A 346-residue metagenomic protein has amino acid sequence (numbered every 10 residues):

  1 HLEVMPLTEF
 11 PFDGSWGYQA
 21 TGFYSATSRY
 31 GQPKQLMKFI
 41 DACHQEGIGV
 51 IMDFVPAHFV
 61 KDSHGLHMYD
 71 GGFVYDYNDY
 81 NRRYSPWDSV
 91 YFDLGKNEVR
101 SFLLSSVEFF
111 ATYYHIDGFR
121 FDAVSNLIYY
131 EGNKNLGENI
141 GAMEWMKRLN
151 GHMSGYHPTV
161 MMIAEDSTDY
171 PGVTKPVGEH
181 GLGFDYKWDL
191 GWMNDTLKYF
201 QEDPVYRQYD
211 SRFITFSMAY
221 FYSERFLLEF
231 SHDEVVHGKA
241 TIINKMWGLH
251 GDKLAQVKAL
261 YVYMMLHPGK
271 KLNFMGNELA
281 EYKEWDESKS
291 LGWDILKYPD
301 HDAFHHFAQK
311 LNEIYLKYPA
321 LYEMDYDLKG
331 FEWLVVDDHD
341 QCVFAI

Functional and structural regions predicted by a protein language model:
H1-E138: Substrate-binding/active-site clefts of carbohydrate-active enzymes
A20-F23, R83-L94, V236-G248, E287-I295: Short glycine/proline-rich turn/loop motifs
F23, L66, V74, F92 (+4 more regions): Short clusters of hydrophobic/aromatic residues that line enzyme substrate/ligand-binding pockets
F23, T27-G31, L94, L136-E138 (+3 more regions): Short, contiguous acidic/charged loop-to-helix segments that flank catalytic cores in large enzymes
Q35, E98-L103, G141-W145, D252-V257 (+2 more regions): Soluble or luminal CAZymes and related metallo-dependent hydrolases
I40, V107-A111, N150, Y261-M265 (+1 more regions): Non-transmembrane alpha-helical segments in soluble domains of secreted/periplasmic/extracellular proteins
H115-D117, Y129-S288, L316-I346: Conserved alpha/beta catalytic core and glycan-binding cleft of carbohydrate-active enzymes
P299-M324: Catalytic cores of secreted or luminal carbohydrate-active enzymes
